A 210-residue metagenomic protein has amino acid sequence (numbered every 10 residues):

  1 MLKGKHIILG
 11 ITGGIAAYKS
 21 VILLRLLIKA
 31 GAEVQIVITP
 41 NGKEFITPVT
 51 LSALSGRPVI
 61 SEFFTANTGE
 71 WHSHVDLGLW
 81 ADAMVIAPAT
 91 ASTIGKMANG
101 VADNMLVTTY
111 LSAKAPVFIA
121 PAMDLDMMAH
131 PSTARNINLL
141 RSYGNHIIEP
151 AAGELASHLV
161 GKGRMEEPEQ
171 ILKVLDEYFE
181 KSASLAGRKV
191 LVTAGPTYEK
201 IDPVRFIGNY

Functional and structural regions predicted by a protein language model:
M1-Y210: A cross-family phosphate/adenosyl-ligand binding-site feature
